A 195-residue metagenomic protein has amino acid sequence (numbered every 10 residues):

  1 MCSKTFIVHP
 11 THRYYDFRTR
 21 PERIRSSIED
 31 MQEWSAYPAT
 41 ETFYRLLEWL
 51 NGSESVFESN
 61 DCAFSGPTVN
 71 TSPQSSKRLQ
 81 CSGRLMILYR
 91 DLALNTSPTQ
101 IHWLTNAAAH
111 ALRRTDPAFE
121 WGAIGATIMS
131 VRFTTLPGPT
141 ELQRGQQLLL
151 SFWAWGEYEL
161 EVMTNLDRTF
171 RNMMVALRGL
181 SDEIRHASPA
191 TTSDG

Functional and structural regions predicted by a protein language model:
M1-S82, S193-G195: N-terminal low-complexity, intrinsically disordered segments
H12-Y15, T19-E22, W34-E41, R45 (+3 more regions): Alpha-helix boundary/N-cap detector
S27, T40-F43, T96, R114 (+1 more regions): Intrinsically disordered, low-complexity regions enriched in Ser/Pro/Gly/Gln/His and often acidic
E54, Y89-A93, A154-G156: Short, flexible loop/turn elements at secondary-structure junctions
P67-S76, R84-A107: Signature for HUH/AEP ssDNA processing cores
V69-L85, F133-Q147: Extended charged low-complexity segments that act as oligomerization/scaffolding linkers
Q100-G195: Ampiphathic alpha-helical segments that act as solvent-exposed interaction surfaces
